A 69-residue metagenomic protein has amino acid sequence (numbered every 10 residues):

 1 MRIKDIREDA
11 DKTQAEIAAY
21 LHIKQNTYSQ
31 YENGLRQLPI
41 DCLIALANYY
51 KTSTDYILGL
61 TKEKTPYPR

Functional and structural regions predicted by a protein language model:
R2-Y20, A45: Short basic helix-loop element that most often maps to the first helix and adjoining turn of HTH DNA-binding modules
D5, D9, Y49-T52, E63: Conserved amphipathic alpha-helical interaction elements at protein-protein interfaces in regulatory, energy-coupling
H22, D41-Y56: DNA major-groove recognition helix of helix-turn-helix/homeodomain DNA-binding modules
H22-Q37: Recognition helix of helix-turn-helix/homeodomain-like DNA-binding domains that insert into the DNA major groove
L35-N48, K64-P66: Short, basic-rich loop-to-helix N-cap that marks the start of a DNA-contacting helix
L58-R69: Short, charged recognition helix plus adjacent turn of helix-turn-helix-like nucleic-acid-binding domains
